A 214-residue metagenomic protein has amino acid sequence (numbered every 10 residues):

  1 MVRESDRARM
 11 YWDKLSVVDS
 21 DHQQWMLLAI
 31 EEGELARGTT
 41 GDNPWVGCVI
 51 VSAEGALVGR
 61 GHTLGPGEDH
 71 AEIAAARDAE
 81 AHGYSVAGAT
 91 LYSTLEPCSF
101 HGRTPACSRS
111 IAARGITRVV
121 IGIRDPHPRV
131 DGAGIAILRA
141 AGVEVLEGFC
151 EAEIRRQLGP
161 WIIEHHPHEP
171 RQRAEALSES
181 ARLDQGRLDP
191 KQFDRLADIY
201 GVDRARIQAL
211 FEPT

Functional and structural regions predicted by a protein language model:
R3-R37, G102-T214: Zinc-dependent deaminase
G38-D42: Short loop/turn motifs at secondary-structure junctions and domain boundaries
W45-A53: Short beta-strand scaffold segments in enzyme catalytic cores
C48, V58-D78: N-terminal beta-alpha supersecondary unit
S52-G55, E179: Short acidic-glycine loop/turn motifs at beta-strand connectors
G67, C98-S99, P126-H127: Glycine-/small-residue-rich active-site loops that bind phosphorylated ligands and cofactors
I73-H101: Mobile, glycine- and charge-enriched loop segments and immediately flanking short secondary-structure elements within
